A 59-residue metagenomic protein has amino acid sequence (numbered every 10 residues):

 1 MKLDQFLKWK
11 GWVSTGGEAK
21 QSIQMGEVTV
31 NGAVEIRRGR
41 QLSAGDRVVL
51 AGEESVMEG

Functional and structural regions predicted by a protein language model:
M1-A44: A basic, amphipathic helix-loop patch mediating RNA/tRNA/ribosome contacts
D46-G59: A positively charged, amphipathic N-terminal helix/segment that binds anionic biomolecules
